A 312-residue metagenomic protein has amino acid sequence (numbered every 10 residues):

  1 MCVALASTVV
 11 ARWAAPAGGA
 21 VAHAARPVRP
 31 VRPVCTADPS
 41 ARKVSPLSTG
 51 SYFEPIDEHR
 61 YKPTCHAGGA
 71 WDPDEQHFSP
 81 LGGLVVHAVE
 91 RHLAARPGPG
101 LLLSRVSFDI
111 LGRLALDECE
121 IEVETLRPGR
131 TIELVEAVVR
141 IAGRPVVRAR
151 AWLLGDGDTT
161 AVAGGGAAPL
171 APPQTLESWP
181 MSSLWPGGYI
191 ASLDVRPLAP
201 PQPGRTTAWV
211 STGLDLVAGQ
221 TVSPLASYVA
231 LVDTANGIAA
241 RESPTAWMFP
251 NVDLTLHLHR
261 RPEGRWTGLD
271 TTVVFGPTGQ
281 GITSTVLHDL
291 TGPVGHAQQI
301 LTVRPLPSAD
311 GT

Functional and structural regions predicted by a protein language model:
P27-P33: Intrinsically disordered, low-complexity proline-rich tandem-repeat tracts
A41-T312: Terminal targeting signals and extreme-terminal segments of soluble enzymes
